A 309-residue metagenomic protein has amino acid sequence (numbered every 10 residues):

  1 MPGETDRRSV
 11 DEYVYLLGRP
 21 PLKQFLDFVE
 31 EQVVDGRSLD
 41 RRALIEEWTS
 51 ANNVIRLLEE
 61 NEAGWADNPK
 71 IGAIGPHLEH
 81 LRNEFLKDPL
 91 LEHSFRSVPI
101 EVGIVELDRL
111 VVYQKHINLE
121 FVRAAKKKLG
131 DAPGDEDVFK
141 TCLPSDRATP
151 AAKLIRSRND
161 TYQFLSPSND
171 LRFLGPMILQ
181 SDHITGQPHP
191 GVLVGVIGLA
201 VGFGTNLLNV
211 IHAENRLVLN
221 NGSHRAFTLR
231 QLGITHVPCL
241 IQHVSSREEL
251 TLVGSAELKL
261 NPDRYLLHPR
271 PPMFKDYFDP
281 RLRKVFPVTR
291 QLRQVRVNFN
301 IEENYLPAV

Functional and structural regions predicted by a protein language model:
M1-L193, D279-V309: An acidic, glycine-rich, mixed-charge low-complexity segment common to nucleic-acid enzymes
L154, N209, R230-Q231: A general structural signal for short secondary-structure junctions and capping/turn motifs
V196-V201: Charged, flexible boundary elements
G202-A213: A short acidic-Thr-Gly-centered motif at the start of a beta-strand
E214-Q231: A sequence-level detector for short glycine-anchored, His/Arg-bearing signature motifs that mark catalytic or binding
I234-V237: Short glycine-/polar-rich loops that comprise or flank the Walker A/P-loop and associated switch/sensor motifs
L240-V285: Accessory, usually C-terminal, subdomains that scaffold auxiliary metal cofactors
